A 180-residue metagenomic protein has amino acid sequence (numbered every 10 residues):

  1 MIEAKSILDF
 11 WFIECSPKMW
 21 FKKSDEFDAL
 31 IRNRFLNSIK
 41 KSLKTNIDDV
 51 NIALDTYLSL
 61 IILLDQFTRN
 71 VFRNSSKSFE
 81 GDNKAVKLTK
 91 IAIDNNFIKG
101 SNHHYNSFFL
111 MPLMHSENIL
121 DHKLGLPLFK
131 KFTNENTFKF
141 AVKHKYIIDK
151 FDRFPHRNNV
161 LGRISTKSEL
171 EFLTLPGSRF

Functional and structural regions predicted by a protein language model:
M1-N74, F79-F180: Intrinsically disordered, low-complexity activation-like regions
